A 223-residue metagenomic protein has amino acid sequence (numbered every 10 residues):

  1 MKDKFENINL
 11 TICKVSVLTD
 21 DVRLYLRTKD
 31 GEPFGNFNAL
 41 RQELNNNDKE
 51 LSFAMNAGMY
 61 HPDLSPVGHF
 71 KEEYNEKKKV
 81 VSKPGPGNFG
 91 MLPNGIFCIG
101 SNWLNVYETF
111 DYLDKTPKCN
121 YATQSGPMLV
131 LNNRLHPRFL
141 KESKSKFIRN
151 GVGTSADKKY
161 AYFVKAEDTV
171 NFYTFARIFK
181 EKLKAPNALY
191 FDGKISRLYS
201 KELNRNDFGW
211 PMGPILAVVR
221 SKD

Functional and structural regions predicted by a protein language model:
M1-N88: Zymogen propeptides
I8, M91-P93, S145-R149: Short, surface-exposed coil-to-beta transition loops
S16-T19, C98-W103, L131-N133, T154-K159 (+2 more regions): Short acidic-glycine loop/turn motifs at beta-strand connectors
R27-E32, D111-K115, K165-T169: Short, solvent-exposed aromatic-acidic interface loops
L51-F53, G95-I96, L104-N105, P127-M128 (+4 more regions): Structural motif
S65-F139: Active-site-adjacent helix-turn-beta-strand microarchitecture at beta-sheet edges that either contains or buttresses
V67-G85, R138-N150, T154-N187, S196-D223: Conserved, well-ordered active-site substructure
